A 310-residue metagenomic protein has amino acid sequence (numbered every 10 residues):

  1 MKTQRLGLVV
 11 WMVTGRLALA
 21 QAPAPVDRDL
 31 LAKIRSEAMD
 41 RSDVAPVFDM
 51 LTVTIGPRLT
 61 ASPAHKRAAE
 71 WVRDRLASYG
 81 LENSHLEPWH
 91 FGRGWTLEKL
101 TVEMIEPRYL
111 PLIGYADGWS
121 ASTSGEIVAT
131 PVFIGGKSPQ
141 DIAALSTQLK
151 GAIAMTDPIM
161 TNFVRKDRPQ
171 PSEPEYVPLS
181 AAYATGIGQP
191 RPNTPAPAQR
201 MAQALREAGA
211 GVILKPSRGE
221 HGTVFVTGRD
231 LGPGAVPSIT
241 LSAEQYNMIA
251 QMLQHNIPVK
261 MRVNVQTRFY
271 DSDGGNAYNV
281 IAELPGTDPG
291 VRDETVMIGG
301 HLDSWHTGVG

Functional and structural regions predicted by a protein language model:
K2-A20: Sec-dependent N-terminal signal peptides of Gram-negative exported proteins
A22-D27, D49, V53-A182: Noncatalytic luminal/extracellular "stalk/propeptide" segments of secretory-pathway proteins
P25-S62, F225-R229, D303: N-terminal capping segment at the start of a domain
R28-L31, V44-F48, T52, G56 (+6 more regions): Extracytoplasmic/secreted envelope proteins and their assembly/folding machinery, especially bacterial periplasmic
D29-L30, G114, W119-A144, G228-V309: Soluble metallo-hydrolase cores and metallopeptidase-like ectodomains found primarily in the secretory/periplasmic
A38, T52-L59, V72, L76-N83 (+8 more regions): Sec/Tat-exported extracytoplasmic proteins
V47-T52, H85-L86, I153-D157, G211-P216 (+3 more regions): Structural recognition of the beta-strand scaffold that forms the well-ordered cores of secreted hydrolase catalytic
S62-P63, A143-S146, V164-Q170, S217 (+3 more regions): Short, solvent-exposed loop/turn and secondary-structure capping segments
